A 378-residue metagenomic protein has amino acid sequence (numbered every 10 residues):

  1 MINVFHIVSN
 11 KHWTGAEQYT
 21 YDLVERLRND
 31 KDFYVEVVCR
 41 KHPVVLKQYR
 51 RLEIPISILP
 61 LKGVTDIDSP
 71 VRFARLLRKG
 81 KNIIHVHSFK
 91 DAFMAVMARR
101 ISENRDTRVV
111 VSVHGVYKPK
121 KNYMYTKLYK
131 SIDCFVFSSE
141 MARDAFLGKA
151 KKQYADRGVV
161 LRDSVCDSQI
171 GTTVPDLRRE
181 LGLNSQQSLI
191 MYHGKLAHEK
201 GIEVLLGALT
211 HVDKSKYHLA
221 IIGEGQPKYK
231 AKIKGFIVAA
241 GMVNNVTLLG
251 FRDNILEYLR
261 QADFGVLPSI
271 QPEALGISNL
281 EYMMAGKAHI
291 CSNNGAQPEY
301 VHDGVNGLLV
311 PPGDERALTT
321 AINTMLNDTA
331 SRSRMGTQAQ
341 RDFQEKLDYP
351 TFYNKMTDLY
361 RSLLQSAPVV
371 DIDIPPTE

Functional and structural regions predicted by a protein language model:
T14-E25, S188-H211, L219, A231-K232 (+3 more regions): A conserved mid-protein helix/loop that constitutes part of the nucleotide-sugar donor-binding site
V38-C39, A288-C291, V301: Short hydrophobic beta-strand element within catalytic cores of glycosyltransferases and related nucleotide-activated
V64, D68, D144-K149, R162-E180 (+3 more regions): Acidic anion/phosphate-binding donor-loop and adjacent secondary structure in glycosyltransferase catalytic cores
N104-E140: A conserved, positively charged/aromatic
I132-G158, V165-D167: A short, active-site helix/loop in glycosyltransferases that binds the activated sugar's phosphate group
K228-A231, M242-R252, Y258, L308-L309: Active-site donor-binding acidic/aromatic loop of nucleotide-activated sugar and phosphosugar transferases involved
D303-G304, L308-E315, T324-A330: Conserved acidic donor-binding segment of nucleotide-sugar-dependent glycosyltransferases
A317, T324, S331-K346, F352-D358: A short, well-ordered alpha-helix in the C-terminal region of glycosyltransferases
